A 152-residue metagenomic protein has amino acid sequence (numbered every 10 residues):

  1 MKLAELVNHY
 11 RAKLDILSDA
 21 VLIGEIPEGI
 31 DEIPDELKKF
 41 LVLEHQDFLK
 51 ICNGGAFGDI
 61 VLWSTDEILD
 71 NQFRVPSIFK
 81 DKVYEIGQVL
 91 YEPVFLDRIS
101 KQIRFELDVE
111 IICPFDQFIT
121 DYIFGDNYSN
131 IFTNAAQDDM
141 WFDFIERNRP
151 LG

Functional and structural regions predicted by a protein language model:
M1-R98, I145-G152: A surface-exposed partner-binding patch
L3, F115-D116, D138-W141: Short amphipathic alpha-helical segments that mediate assembly, nucleic-acid/protein binding, or membrane association
L37, L107-E110: Conserved aromatic-histidine-acidic binding/catalytic patches
S100-E106: Short polybasic amphipathic segments
V109-A135: Compact, glycine/acidic-enriched structural inserts
N127-G152: Acidic, proline/glycine-rich low-complexity IDRs
